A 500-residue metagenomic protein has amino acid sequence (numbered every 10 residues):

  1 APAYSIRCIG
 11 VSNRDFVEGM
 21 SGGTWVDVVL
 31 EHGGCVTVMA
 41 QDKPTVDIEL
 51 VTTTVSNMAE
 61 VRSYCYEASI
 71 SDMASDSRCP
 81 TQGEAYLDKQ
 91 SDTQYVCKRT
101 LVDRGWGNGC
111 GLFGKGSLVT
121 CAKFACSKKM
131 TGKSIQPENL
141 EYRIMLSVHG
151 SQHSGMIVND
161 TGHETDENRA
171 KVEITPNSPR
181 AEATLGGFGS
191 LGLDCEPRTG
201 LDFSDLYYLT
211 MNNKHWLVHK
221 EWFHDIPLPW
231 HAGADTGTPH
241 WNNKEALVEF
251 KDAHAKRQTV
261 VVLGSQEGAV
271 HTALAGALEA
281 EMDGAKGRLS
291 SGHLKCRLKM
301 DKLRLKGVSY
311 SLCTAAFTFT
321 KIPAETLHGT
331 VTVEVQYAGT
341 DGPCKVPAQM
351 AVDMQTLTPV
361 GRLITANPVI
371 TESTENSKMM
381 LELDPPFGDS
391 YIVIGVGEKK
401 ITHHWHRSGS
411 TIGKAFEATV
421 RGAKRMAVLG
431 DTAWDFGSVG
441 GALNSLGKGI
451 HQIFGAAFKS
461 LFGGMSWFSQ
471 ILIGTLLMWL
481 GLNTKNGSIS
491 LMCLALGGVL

Functional and structural regions predicted by a protein language model:
A1-Y391, G395-G409, K414: N-terminal extracellular/periplasmic ectodomains of secretory-pathway proteins
I412-L500: Membrane- and interface-active hydrophobic/amphipathic segments that mediate membrane binding, fusion, translocation
